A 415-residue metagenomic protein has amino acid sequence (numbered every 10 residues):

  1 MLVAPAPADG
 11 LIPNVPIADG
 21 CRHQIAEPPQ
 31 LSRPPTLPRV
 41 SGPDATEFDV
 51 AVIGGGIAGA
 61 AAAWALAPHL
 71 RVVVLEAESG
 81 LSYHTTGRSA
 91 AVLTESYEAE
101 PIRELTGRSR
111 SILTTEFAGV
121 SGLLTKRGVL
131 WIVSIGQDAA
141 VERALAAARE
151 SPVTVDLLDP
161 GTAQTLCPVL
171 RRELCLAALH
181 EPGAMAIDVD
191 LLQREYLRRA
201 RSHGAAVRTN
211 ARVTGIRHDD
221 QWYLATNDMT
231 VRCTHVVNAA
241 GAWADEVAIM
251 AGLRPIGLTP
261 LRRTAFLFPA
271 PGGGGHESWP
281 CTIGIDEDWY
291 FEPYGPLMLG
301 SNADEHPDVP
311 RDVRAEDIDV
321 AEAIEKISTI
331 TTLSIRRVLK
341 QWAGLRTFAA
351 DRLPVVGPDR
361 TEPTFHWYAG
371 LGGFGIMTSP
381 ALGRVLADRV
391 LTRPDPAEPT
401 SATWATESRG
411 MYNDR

Functional and structural regions predicted by a protein language model:
F48-V73: N-terminal Rossmann-like FAD-binding beta1-loop-alpha1 element of flavoenzymes
A51-I53, V231-W243, G383: Short hydrophobic core segments
W64-A67, L93, V120-G128, H235 (+1 more regions): Active-site substrate-recognition segment that forms the wall of the catalytic cavity or substrate channel
A67-T86: Glycine-rich FAD pyrophosphate-binding loop
A90-L166, D288-W289, K326: Dinucleotide-binding Rossmann-like beta1-alpha1 core, especially the glycine-rich loop that anchors the ADP
S121-W131, A144-L145, S151, D156-P160 (+4 more regions): Helix-loop-beta segment of a Rossmann-like dinucleotide-binding subdomain
L179-T234: Helical element adjacent to the flavin cofactor pocket in flavoenzyme catalytic cores
T329-R415: C-terminal catalytic lobe of FAD-dependent flavoproteins
